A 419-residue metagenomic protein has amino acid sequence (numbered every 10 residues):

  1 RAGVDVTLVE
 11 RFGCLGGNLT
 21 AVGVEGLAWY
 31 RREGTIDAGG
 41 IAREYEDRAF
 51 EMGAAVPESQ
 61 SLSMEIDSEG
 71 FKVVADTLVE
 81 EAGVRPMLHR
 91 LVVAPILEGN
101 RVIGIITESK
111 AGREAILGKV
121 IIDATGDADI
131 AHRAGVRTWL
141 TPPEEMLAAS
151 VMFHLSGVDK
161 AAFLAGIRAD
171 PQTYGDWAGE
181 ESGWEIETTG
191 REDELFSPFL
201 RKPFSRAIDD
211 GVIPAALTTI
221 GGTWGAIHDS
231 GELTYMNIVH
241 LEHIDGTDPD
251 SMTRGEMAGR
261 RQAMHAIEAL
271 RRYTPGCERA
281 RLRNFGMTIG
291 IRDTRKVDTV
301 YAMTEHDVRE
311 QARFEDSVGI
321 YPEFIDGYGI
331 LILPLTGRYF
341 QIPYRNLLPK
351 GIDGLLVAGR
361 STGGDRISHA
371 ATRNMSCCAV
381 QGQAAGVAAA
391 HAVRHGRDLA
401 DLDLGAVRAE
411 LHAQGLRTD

Functional and structural regions predicted by a protein language model:
R1-V4, R133: Alpha-helix C-terminal capping segments
V4-D5, E10-E98, W139, L147-A148: Conserved N-terminal/central alpha/beta ligand/cofactor-binding core
G99-I105: Short, hydrophobic/aromatic-rich segments at coil-to-beta transitions
E108-V120, T125-D419: Flavin (FAD/FMN)-binding glycine-rich loop and adjacent Rossmann-like elements that form
